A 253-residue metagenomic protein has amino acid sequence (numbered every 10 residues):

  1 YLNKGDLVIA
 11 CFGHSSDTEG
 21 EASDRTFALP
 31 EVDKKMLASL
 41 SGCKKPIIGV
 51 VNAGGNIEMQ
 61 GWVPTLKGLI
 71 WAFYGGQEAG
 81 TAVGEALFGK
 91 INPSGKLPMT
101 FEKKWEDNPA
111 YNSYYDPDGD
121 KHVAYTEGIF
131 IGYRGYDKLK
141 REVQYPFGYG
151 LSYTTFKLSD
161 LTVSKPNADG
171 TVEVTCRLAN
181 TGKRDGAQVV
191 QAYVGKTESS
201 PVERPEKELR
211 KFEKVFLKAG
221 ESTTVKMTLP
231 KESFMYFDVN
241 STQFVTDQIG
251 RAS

Functional and structural regions predicted by a protein language model:
Y1-R251: C-terminal non-catalytic regions of proteins with extracellular/luminal or membrane-system context
